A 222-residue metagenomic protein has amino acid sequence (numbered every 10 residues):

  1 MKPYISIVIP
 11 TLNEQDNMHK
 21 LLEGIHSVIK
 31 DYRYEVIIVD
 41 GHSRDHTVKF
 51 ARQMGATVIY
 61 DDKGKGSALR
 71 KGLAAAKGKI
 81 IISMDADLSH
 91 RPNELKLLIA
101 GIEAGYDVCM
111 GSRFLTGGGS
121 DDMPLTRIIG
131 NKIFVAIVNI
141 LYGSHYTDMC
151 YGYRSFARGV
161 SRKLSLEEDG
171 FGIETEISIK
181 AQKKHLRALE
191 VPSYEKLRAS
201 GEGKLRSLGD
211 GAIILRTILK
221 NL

Functional and structural regions predicted by a protein language model:
M1-G24: N-proximal low-complexity "stem/linker" segments adjacent to membrane-targeting elements
Y4-S6, E35, E176: Cell-envelope/extracellular polymer assembly enzymes that use nucleotide-activated donors
E23-R33: Short, acidic, metal-binding catalytic loop of nucleotide-sugar glycosyltransferases
D40-V48: A conserved acidic beta->alpha catalytic loop
D61-K63, S67-A75, P92-F171, K196-L219: Acceptor/aglycone-binding surface of glycosyltransferases and processive sugar-polymer synthases
I81: Short aromatic/hydrophobic "clamp" motif used to bind/position activated sugar donors
D85-S89: The conserved acidic donor/metal-binding loop of glycosyltransferases
V160-L164, G170-R187: A short, conserved alpha-helix in the catalytic core of glycosyltransferases
